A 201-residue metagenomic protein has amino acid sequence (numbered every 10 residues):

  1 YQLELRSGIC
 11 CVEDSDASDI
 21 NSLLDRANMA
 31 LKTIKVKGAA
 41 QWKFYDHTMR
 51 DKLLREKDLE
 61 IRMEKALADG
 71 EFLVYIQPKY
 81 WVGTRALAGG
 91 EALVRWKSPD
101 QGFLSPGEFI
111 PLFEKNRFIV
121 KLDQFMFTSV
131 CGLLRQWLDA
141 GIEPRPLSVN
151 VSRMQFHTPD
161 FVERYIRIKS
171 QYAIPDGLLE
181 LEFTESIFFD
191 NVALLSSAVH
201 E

Functional and structural regions predicted by a protein language model:
Y1-R6, K35, G102, L138-R145 (+1 more regions): Catalytic core regions of nucleotide second-messenger enzymes
E4-S15, D19-K37, K43-D58, R62 (+4 more regions): Cyclic nucleotide signaling catalytic output domains
R6-G8, K32, Y75, L93-R95 (+2 more regions): PAS-family sensory domains
C11, S15, W42, K52 (+3 more regions): Catalytic core of bacterial c-di-GMP phosphodiesterases, primarily the EAL and HD-GYP domains, capturing alpha-helical
N21, G107, V120-Q124: Short, solvent-exposed positions on alpha-helices
L31, E64, S196-H200: Short amphipathic alpha-helical segments and helix-helix/interface helices
V36-K37, D69, K115, A140: Charged, alpha-helical scaffolding/interaction elements associated with membrane systems
F44, R55-L112, N150: Active-site core of bacterial EAL-family cyclic-dinucleotide phosphodiesterase domains
